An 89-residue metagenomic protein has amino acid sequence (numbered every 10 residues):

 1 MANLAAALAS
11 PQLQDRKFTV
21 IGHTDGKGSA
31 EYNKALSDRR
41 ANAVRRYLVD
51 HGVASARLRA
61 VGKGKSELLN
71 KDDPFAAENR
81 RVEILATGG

Functional and structural regions predicted by a protein language model:
L4-L8: Short amphipathic alpha-helical segments
A9, L13, I21-G89: Periplasmic OmpA-like peptidoglycan-binding domain that tethers envelope proteins to the cell wall
